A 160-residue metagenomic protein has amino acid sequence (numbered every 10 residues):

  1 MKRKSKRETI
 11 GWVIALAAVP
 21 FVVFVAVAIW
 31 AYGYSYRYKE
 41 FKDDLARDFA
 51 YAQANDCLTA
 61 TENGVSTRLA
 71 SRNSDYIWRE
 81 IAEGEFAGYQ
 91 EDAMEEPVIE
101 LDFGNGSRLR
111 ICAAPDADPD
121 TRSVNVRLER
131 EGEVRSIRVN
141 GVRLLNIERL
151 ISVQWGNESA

Functional and structural regions predicted by a protein language model:
K2-A160: Function-determining sites in protein domains
